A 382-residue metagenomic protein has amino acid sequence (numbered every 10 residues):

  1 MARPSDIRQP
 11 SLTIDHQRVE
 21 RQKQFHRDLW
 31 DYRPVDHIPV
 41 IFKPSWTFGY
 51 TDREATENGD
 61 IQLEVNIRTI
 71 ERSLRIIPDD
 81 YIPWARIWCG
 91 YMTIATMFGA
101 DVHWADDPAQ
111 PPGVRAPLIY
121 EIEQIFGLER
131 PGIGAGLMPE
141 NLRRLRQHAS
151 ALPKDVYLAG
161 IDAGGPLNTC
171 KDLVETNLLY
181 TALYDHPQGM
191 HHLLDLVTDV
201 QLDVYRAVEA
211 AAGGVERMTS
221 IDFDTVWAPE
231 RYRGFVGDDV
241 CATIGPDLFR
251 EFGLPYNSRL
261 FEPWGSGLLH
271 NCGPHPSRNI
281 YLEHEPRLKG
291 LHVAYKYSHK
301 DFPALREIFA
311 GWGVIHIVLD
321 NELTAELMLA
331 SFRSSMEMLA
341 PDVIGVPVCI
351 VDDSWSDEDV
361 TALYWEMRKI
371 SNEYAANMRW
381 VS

Functional and structural regions predicted by a protein language model:
M1, Y32, M92-A105, E175-T176: Glycine-centered secondary-structure boundary/capping sites
M1-A55, Y81-R86, P131-S382: Active-site loop segments of alpha/beta catalytic cores
R18, A55, I61-L63, T69 (+2 more regions): Low-complexity, compositionally biased segments
F42-A100: An N-terminal, globular interaction/scaffold subdomain
D101-E123, A228-T243: Aromatic- and acidic-residue-enriched carbohydrate-binding clefts of CAZyme catalytic domains
D107-R146: A gly/proline- and charged-residue-enriched helix-loop-helix capping module
